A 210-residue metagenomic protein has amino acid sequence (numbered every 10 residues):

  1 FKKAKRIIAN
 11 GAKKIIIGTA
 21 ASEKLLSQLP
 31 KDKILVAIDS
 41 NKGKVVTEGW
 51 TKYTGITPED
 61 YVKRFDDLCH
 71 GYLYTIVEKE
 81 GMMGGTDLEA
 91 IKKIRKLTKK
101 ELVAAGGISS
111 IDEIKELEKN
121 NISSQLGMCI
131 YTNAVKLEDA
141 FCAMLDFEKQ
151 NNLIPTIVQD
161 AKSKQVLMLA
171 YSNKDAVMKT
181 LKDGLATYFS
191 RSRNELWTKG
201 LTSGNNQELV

Functional and structural regions predicted by a protein language model:
F1-K14, L26, E89-S124: Catalytic cores of alpha/beta
K2-E80: Conserved anion-binding
I15-T19, T75, E80-M83, V103-G107 (+2 more regions): Glycine- and other small-residue-rich loops at beta-strand/loop junctions that grip anionic moieties
E23-V36, I114-A143: C-terminal helical cap(s) of enzyme catalytic domains, especially alpha/beta-barrels
P30, D66, K96, E118 (+1 more regions): Anion (oxyanion) recognition and catalysis
T57, M83-T86, S109: Short secondary-structure boundary/capping elements
T75, L97, D183: Change "in soluble alpha/beta enzymes" to "in soluble alpha/beta proteins
C142-V210: Binding-site signature for planar aromatic cofactors or substrates
